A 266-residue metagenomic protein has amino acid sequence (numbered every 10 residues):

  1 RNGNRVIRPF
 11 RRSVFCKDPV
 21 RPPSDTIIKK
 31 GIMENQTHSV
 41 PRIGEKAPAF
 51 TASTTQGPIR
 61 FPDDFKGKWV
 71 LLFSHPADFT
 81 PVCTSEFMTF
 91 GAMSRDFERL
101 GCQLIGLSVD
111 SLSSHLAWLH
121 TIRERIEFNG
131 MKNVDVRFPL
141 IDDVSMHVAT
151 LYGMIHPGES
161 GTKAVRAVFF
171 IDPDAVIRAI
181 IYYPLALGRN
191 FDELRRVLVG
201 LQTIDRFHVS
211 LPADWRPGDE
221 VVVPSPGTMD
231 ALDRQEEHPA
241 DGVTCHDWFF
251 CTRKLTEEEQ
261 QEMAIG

Functional and structural regions predicted by a protein language model:
R1-R12: Extreme N-terminal basic, low-complexity initiation segments that serve as generic localization/processing leaders
V6, T26-I27, G31: Generic short N-terminal amphipathic or hydrophobic helices
G31-G266: Chalcogenol-based redox active-site neighborhoods
